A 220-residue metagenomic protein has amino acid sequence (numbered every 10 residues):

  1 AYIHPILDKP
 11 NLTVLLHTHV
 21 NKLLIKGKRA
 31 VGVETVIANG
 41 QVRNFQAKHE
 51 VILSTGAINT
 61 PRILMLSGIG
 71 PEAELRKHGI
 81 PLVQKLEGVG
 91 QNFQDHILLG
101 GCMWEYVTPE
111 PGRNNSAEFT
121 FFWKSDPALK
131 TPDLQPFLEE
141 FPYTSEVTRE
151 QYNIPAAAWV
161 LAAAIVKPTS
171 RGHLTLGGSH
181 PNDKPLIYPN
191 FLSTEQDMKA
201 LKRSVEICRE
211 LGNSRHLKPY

Functional and structural regions predicted by a protein language model:
A1, I37-G40, L161: A generic local structural motif
A1, L7-D8, I69, Q94 (+5 more regions): Short capping/connector residues at structural and topological boundaries
I3-L7, L64, E72, K202-R209: Non-transmembrane alpha-helical segments in soluble domains of secreted/periplasmic/extracellular proteins
K9, K22-K26, G32-R113, S179: Glycine-rich loop(s) and the adjacent beta-strand/alpha-helix scaffold that form part
L12-T13: Short, conserved active-site loop motifs that form the nucleotide-linked donor/cofactor pocket
L16-H19, R29-V31, H78, V89 (+5 more regions): Residues that flank catalytic or metal-binding motifs in active/ligand-binding sites
Y106, E110, S116, T120-Y220: FAD-dependent oxidoreductase catalytic-site/capping-region signature
